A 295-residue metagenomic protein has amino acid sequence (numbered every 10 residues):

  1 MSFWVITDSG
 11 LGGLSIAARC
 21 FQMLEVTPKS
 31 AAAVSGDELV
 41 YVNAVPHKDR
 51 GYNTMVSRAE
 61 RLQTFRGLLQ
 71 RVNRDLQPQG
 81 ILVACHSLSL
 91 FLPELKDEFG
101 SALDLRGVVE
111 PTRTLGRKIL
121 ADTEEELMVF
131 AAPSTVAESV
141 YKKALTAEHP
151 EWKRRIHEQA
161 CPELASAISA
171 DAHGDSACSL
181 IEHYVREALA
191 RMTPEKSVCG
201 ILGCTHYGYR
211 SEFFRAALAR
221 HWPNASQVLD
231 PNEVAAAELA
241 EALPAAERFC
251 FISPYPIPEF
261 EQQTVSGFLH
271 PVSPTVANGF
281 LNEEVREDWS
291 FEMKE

Functional and structural regions predicted by a protein language model:
M1-E295: Non-catalytic structural scaffold of enzyme domains
